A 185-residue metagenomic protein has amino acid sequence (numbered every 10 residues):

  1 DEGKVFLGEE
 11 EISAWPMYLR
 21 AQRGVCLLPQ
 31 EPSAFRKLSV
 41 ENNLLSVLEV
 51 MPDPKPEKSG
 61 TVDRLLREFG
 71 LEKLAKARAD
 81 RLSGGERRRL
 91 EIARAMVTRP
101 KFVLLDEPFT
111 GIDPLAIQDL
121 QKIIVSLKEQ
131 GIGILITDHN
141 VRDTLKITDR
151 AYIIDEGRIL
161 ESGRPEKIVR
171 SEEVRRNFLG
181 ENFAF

Functional and structural regions predicted by a protein language model:
E11-P29, K55, S59, K76 (+1 more regions): ABC ATPase NBD coupling module
K37-L45: Short coil-to-helix segment of the ABC ATPase nucleotide-binding domain corresponding to the Q-loop/switch region
P56-L74, K122-V125: Conserved ABC ATPase "signature" region
R78-L82, E86: Conserved ABC ATPase signature
R99: Conserved catalytic motifs of ABC-family nucleotide-binding domains
V103-E107: Catalytic Walker B motif of ABC-type/P-loop ATPase nucleotide-binding domains
